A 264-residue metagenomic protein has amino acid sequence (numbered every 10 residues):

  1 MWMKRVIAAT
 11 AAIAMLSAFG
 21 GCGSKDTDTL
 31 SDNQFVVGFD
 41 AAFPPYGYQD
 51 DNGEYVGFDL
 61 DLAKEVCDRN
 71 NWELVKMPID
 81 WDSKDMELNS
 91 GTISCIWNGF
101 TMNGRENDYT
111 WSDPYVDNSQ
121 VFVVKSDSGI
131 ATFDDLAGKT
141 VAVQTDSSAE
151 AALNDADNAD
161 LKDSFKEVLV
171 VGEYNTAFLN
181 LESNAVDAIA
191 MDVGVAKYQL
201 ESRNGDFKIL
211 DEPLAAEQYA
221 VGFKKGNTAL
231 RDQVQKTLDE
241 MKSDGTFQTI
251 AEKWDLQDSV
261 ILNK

Functional and structural regions predicted by a protein language model:
S17-G21: C-terminal motif of bacterial Sec signal peptides marking the signal peptidase cleavage site
G23, L60-R69, D134, K139-T140 (+2 more regions): Extended ligand-binding regions for polar small-molecule ligands
S24-T27, E73, S148-L169, G205-I209 (+1 more regions): Ligand-binding clefts/hinges and TM-proximal coupling segments of bilobed small-molecule sensing domains
A41, D117-V124, V193, K197 (+2 more regions): Periplasmic-binding protein-like
A41-P44, Y55-D68, F100, V121-N175 (+2 more regions): Bilobed "Venus flytrap"/periplasmic-binding protein-like clamshell domains and structurally analogous long
L60, V75-M86, V168-N180, E217: Short helix-initiation/N-cap motifs at beta->coil->alpha
K64, E73-D135: Acidic, polar ligand-binding/catalytic clefts
S83, G99-D108, A152-D155, L179-A216: A ligand-binding cleft/hinge motif common to bilobed small-molecule-binding domains
